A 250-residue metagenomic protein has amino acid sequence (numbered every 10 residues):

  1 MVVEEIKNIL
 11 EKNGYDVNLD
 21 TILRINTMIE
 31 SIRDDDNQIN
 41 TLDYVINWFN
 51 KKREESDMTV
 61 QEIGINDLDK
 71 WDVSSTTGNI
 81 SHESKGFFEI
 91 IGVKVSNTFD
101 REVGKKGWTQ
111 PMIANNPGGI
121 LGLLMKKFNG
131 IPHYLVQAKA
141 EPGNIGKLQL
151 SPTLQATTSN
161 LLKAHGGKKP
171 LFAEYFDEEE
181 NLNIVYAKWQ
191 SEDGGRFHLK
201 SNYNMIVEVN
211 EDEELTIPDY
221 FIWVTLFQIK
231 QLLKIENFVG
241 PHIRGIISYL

Functional and structural regions predicted by a protein language model:
M1-F99, K234-L250: N-terminal domain-onset segments
V60-G118, G122, A173-Q190: Extended, Lys/Arg-enriched charged tracts that mediate electrostatic binding to polyanionic substrates
I90, Y134-V136, L154, M205-E208: Generic structural hydrophobic/aromatic packing signal, biased to beta-strands
V95-Q155: Core of folded catalytic or high-affinity ligand/protein-binding domains in predominantly eukaryotic proteins
Y134-G195: An exposed acidic His-Trp-rich patch
A187-L250: Elongated scaffolding segments in large macromolecular assemblies, built predominantly from amphipathic alpha-helices
